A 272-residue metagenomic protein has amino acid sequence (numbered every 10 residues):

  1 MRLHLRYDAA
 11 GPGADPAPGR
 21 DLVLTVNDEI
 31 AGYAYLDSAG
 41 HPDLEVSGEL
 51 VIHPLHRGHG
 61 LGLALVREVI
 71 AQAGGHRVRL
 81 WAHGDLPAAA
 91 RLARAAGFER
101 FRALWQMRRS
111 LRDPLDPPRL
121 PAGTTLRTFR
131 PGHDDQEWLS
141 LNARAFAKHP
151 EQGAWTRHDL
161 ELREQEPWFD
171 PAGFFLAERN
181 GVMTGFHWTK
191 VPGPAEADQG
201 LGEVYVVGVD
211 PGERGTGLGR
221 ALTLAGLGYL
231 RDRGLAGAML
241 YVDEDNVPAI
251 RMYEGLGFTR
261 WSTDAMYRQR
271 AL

Functional and structural regions predicted by a protein language model:
M1-G84, T184-G200: Conserved donor-binding loop and adjoining core beta-sheet/short helix segment in diverse acyl/aminoacyl transferases
M1-P16, F146-L162: Conserved GNAT-fold acetyl-CoA-binding loop/helix
L5, T125-S140: A short beta-loop-alpha structural element at the N-terminal edge of CoA-dependent acyl/N-acetyltransferase catalytic
G40-P42, P54-T124, Y267: Acyl-donor-binding surface of acyltransferase catalytic domains
L50-L55, D210-G212, T216, E244-D245: Active-site acidic-Proline motif in GNAT/NAT acetyltransferases
G58-A71, V206-V209, G215-D232, I250-G255: Conserved acetyl-CoA-binding loop-helix of GNAT-fold acetyltransferases
L63-A64, G84-A103, T216, R220 (+2 more regions): Conserved active-site alpha-helix within GNAT-family acetyltransferase domains
Q106-F129, A236, Y241-V247, D264-L272: C-terminal "cap" of GNAT-fold acetyltransferases
